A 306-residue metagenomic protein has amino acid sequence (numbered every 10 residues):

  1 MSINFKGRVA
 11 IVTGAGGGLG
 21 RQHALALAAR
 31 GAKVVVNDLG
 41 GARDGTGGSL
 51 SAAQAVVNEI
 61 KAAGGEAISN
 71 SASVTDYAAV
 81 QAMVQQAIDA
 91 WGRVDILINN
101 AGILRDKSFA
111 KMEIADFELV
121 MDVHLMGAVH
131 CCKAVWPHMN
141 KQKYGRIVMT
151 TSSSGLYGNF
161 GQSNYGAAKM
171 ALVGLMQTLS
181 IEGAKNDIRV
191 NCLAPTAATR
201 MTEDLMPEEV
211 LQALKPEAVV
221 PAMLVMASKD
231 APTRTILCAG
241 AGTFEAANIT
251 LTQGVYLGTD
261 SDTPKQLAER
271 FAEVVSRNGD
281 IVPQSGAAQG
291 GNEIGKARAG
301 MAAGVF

Functional and structural regions predicted by a protein language model:
I3-V36: Canonical Rossmann dinucleotide-binding motif of NAD(H)/NADP(H)-dependent dehydrogenases/reductases, specifically
K6, A63-E66, Q86-N99, R105-S108 (+2 more regions): A glycine-rich helix->loop->beta "capping" turn within Rossmann-like NAD(P)(H)-dependent oxidoreductase domains
L50, Q54, S71-A82, I114: The beta1-alpha1 cofactor-binding region of Rossmann-like NAD(H)/NADP(H)-dependent oxidoreductases
I60, S108-F109, D116-E118: Substrate-binding pocket helix/loop in short-chain dehydrogenase/reductase
C132, A168: Active-site helix of classical SDR
S152: Residue(s) in the substrate-gating loop at a strand-loop-helix junction that position the organic substrate next
C192, V210-G304: C-terminal helical subdomain
